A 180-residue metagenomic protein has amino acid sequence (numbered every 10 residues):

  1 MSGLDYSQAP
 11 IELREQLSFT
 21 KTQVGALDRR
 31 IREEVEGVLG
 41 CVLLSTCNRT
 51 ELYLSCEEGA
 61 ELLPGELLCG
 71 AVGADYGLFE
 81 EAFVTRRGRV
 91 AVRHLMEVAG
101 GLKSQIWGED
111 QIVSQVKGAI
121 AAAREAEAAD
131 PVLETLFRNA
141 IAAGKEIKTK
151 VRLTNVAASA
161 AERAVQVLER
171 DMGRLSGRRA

Functional and structural regions predicted by a protein language model:
M1-S104: A glycine-rich (often HGG/GG-containing) alpha/beta subdomain
L78-S176: Glycine/serine-rich phosphate-binding loop and adjoining beta1-alpha1 elements at the start of nucleotide-handling
R178-A180: Conserved class I S-adenosyl-L-methionine
